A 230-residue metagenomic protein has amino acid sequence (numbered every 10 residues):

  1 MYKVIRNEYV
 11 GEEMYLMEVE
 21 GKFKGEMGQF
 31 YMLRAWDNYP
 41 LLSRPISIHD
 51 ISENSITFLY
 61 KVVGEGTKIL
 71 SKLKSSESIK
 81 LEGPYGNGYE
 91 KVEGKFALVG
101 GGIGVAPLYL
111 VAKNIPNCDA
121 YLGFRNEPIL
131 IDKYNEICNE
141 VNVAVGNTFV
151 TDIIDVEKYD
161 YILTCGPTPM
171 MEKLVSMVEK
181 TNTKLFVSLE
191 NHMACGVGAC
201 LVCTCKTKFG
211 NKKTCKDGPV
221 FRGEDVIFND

Functional and structural regions predicted by a protein language model:
M1-S75: Ferredoxin-reductase
L33, K80-L81, C205: A generic structural signal for residues embedded in beta-strands
Y39-I46, G86-G94, C215: Short, Lys/Arg- and Gly-enriched loop/turn segments at beta-strand edges
E65-A194: FNR/FR-type flavoprotein reductase catalytic core
P169, E190-P219: Local cysteine-cluster metal-coordination motifs and their immediate loop/turn environment, predominantly Fe-S cluster
P219-D230: Short microdomains enriched in Cys/His and/or Lys/Arg
